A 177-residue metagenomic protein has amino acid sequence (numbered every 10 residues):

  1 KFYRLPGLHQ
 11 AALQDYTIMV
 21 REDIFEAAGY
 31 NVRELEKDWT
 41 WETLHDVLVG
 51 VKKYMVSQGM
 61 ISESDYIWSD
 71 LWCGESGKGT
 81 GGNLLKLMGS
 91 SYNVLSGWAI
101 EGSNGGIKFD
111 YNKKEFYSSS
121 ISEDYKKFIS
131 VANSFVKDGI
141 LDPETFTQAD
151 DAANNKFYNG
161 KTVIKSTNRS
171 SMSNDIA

Functional and structural regions predicted by a protein language model:
K1-A177: Extracytoplasmic/secretory soluble proteins
